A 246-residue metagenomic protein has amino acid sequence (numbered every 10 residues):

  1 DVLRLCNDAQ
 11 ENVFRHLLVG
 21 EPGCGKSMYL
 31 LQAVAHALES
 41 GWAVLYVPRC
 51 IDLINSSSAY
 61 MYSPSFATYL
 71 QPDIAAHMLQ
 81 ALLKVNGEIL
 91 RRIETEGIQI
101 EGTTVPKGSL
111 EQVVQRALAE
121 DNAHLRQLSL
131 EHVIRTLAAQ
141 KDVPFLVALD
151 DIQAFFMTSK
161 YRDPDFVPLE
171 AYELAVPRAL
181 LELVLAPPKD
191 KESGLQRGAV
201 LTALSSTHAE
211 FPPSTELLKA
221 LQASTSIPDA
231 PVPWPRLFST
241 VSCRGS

Functional and structural regions predicted by a protein language model:
D1, S109-V113, S246: General structural signal for secondary-structure boundaries
D1-A9: Pre-Walker A adenine-sensing motif
D8-Q10, K107-G108, P228-A230: Short amphipathic alpha-helical segments, especially helix-boundary/capping motifs
N12-Q140: P-loop NTPase nucleotide-binding core
H132-V147, D151-S246: The catalytic "switch" region of P-loop NTPases
